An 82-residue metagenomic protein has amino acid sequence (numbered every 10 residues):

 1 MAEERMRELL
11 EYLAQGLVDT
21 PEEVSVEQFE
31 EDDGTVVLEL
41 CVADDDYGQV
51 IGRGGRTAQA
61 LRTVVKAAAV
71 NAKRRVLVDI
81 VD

Functional and structural regions predicted by a protein language model:
M1-Q49, A60-D82: RNA-contacting regions in translation and RNA-metabolism proteins, encompassing KH/S1 modules where present
I51-G55: Glycine-centered tight-turn and secondary-structure capping sites
